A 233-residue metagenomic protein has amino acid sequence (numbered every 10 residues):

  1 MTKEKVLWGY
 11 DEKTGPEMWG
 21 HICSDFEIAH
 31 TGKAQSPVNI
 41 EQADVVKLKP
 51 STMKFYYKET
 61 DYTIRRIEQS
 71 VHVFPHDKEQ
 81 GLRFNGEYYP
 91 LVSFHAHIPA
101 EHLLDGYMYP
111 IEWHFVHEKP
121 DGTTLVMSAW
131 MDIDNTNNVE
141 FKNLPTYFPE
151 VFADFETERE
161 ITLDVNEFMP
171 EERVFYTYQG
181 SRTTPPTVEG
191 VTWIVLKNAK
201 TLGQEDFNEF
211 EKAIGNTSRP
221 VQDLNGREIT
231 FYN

Functional and structural regions predicted by a protein language model:
M1-N233: Alpha-carbonic anhydrase
